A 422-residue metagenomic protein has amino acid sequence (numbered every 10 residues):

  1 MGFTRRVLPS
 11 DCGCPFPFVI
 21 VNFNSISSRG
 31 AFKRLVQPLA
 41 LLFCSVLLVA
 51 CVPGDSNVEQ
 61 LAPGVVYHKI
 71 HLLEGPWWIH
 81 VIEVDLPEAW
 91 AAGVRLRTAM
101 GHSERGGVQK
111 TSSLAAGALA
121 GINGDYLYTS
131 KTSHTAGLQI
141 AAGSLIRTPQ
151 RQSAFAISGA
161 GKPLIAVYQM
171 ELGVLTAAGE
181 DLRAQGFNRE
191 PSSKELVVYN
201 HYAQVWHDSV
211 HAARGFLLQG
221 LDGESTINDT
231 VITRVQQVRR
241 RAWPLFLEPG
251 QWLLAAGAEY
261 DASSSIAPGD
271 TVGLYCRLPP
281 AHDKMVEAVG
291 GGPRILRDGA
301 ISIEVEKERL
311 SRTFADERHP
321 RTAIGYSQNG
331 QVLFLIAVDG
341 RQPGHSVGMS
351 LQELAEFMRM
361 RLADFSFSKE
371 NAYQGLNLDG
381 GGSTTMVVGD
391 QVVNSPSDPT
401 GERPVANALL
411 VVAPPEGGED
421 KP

Functional and structural regions predicted by a protein language model:
R5-R6, R29, R34: Basic polycationic patches enriched in arginine
D11, N22-N24: Intrinsic-disorder-associated, low-complexity terminal segments enriched in Asp/Asn/His/Tyr and depleted of Lys/Arg
C12-C14, C44: Cysteine-centered motifs
F18-I20: Short, flexible loop motifs at catalytic/binding sites
P38-L47: Bacterial N-terminal signal peptides
C51-P422: Gly/Ser/Thr/Pro-rich low-complexity, intrinsically disordered segments
